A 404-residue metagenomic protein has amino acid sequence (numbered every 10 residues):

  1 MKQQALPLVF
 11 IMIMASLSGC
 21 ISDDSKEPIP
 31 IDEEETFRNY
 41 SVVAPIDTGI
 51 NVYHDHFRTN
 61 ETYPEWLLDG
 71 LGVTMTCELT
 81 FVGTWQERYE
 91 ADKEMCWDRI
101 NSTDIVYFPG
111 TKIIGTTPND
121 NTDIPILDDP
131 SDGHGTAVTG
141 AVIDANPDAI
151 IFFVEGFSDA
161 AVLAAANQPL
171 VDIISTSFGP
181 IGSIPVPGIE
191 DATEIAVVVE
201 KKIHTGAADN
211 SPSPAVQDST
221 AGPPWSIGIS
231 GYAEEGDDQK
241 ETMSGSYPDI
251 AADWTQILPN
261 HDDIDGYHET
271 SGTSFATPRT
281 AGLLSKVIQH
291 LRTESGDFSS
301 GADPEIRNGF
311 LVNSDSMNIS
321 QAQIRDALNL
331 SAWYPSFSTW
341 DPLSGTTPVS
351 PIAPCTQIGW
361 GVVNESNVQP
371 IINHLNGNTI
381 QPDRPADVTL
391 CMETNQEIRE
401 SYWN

Functional and structural regions predicted by a protein language model:
M1-I31: Secretory targeting signatures
C20-V42, T48-H56, R384-N404: Protease zymogen maturation seam
P30-A141, A149, P169, P335-L343: Active-site core segment of subtilase-fold serine proteases
D47, D218-R292: Extracellular S/T/G-rich loop segment that most often corresponds to the catalytic His/Ser-adjacent loop
T48-V52, F157-D159, G179-S183, D209-P214 (+4 more regions): Solvent-exposed loop/turn segments at secondary-structure junctions within structured extracellular/periplasmic domains
V52, P130-A137, A145-P223, D263-R279 (+4 more regions): Substrate-binding/access-modulating region of protease and related hydrolase catalytic domains
N101, V106-N121, V142-A160, E294-P335: Short helix-loop-beta-strand segments that form the rim/entrance of peptidase-like active sites
D172-S175, Q289-N404: C-terminal subdomain of the subtilisin-like protease fold in secreted/lumenal serine endopeptidases
